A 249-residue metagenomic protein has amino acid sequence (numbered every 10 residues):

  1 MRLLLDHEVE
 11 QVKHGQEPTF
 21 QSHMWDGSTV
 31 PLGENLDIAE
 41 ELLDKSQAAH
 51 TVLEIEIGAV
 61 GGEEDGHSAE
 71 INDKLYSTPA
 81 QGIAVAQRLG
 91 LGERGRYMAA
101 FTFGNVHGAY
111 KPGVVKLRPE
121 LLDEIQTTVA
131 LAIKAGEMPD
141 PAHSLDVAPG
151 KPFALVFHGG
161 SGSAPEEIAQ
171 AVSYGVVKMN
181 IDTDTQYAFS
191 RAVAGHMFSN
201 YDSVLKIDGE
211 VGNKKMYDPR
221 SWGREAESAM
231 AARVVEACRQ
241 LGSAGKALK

Functional and structural regions predicted by a protein language model:
M1-K151, P165-Q170: Alpha/beta enzyme core
R88, A192, H196, Q240: Residues that form generic nucleotide/phosphate-binding pockets
V106, K111, L121, I125-Q126 (+1 more regions): Catalytic-face loop-and-helix region of soluble metabolic enzyme cores
L117, F189-S190, L248: Residue-level signal for alpha-helical context at structural boundaries
F198-K249: Extended, intrinsically disordered, low-complexity segments
